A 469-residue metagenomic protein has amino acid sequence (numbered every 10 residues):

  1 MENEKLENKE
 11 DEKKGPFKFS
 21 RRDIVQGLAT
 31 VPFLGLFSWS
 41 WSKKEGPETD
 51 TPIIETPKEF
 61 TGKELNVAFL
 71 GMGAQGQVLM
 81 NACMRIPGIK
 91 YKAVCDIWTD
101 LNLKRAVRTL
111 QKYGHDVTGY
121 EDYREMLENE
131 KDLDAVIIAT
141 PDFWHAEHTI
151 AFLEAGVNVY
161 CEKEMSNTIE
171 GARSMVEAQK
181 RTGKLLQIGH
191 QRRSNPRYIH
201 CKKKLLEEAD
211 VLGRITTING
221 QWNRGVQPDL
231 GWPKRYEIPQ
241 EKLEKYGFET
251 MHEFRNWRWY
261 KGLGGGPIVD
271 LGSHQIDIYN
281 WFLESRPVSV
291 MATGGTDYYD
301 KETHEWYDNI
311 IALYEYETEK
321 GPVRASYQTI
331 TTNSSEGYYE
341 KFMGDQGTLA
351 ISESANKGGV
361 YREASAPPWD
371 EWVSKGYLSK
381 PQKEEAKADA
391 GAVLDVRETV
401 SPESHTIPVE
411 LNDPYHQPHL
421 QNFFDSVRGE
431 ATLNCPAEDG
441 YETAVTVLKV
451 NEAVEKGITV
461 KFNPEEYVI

Functional and structural regions predicted by a protein language model:
E7-P32: N-terminal secretory signal peptides and thylakoid transit peptides that target proteins across membranes
G27-V31, G35-L36, P47-I53, V78 (+6 more regions): C-terminal helical cap and adjacent loop that interface with cofactors, partners, or active-site loops
V31-K112, N195, Y279: N-terminal Rossmann-like dinucleotide-binding module
G71, Q75, R181-Q187, R192-H304 (+2 more regions): Predominantly a Rossmann-like dinucleotide-binding segment in NAD(P)-dependent oxidoreductases
V117-L133, I138: A structured beta-alpha segment of the ubiquitous adenosine-cofactor-binding alpha/beta core
P141-D142, A146-S194, G457: Beta-strand-loop-alpha-helix segment that lines the small-molecule cofactor/substrate pocket of alpha/beta enzymes
Y314-E319, G344: Active-site beta-strand termini and strand-to-loop segments that position acidic
